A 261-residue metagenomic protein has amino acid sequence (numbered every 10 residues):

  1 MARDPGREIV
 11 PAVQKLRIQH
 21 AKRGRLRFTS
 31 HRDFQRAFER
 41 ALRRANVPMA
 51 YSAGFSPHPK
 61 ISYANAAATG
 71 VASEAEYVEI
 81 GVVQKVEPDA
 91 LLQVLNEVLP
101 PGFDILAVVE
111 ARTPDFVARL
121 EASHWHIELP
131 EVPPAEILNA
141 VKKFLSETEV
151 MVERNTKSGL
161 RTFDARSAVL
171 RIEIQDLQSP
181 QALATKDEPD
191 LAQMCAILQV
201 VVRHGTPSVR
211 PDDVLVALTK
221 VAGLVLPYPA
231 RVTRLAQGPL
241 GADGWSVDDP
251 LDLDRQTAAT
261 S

Functional and structural regions predicted by a protein language model:
M1-P11: Charged, low-complexity intrinsically disordered regulatory segments in eukaryotic signaling
V10, E147-S261: Core RNA-modification/binding signature centered on pseudouridine synthases
H20, R25-M49: N-terminal ordered "arm"
H20-K22, I80-V86, I127-V132, V200-H204: Short beta-strand-to-loop capping motifs
R25, A50-V83, A111-R112: Short, charge-patterned binding micro-sites
R27-R32, K85, D89-A90, A135-L138 (+2 more regions): Ordered, soluble secondary-structure elements with a strong preference for glycine-centered loop motifs and nearby
E74-E128: Ordered, amphipathic secondary-structure segments that act as subunit-interaction surfaces in large macromolecular
P88-L99, I137-E147, D213-L215: Short amphipathic alpha-helices in soluble, non-transmembrane regions that often serve as interface/regulatory elements
